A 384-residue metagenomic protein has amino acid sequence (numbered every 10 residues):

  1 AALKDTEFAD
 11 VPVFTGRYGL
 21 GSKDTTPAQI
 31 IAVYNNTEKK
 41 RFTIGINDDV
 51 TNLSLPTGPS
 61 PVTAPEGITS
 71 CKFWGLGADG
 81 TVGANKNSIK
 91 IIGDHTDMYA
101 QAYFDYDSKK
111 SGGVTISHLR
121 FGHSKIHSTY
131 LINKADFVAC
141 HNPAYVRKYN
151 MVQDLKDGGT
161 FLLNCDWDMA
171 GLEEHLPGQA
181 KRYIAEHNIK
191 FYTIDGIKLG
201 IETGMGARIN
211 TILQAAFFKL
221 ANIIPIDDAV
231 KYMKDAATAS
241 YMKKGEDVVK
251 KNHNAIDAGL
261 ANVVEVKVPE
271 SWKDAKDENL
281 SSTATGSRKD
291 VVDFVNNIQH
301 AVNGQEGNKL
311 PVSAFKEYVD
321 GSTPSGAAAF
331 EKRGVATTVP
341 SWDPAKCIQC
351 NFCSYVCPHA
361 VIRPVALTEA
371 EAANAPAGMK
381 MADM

Functional and structural regions predicted by a protein language model:
A1-P12, G19-K23: C-terminal non-catalytic interaction/assembly regions of soluble proteins
A1-T6, A64-G77, T81-H300, G304 (+1 more regions): Active-site cofactor/cluster-binding pocket
F14-Q29, A255-V266: Short, conserved secondary-structure transition motifs
Y18-T63: A cross-taxonomic marker for long C-terminal extensions/tails that follow the last structured domain
N52-E66, G326-V335: A short, basic/flexible loop-to-alpha-helix module at the beginning of a structural domain
G259, W342, C347-C353, C357: Short cysteine clusters
P269-P344, E369: Intrinsic disorder at enzyme termini
G326-A328, F352-E371, M384: Iron-sulfur cluster-binding cysteine motifs and their immediate structural context in ferredoxin-like electron-transfer
